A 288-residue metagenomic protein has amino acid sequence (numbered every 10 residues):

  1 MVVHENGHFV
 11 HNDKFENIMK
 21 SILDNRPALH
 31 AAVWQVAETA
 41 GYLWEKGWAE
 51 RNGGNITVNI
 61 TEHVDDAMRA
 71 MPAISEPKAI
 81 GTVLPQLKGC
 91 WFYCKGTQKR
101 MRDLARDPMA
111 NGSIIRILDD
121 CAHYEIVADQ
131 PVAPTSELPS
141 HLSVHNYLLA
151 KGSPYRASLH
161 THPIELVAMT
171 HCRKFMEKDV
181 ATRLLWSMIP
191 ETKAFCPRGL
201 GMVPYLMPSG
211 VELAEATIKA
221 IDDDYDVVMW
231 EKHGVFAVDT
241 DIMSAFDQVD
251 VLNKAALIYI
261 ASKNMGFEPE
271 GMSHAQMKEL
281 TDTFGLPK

Functional and structural regions predicted by a protein language model:
N6-K288: Glycine-rich flexible loops
